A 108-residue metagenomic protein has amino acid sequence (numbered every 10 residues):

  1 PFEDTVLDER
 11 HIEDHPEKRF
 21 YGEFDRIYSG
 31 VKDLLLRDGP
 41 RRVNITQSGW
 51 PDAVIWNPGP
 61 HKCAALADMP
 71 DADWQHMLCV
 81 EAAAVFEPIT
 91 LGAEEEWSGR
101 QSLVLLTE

Functional and structural regions predicted by a protein language model:
P1-V54: Active-site/ligand-binding surface loops and adjacent short beta/alpha elements that line catalytic pockets across
D33, C79, S98-S102: Beta-strand secondary-structure signal
D33, F86-T90: Beta-strand-rich interaction surfaces with strong enrichment in secreted/lumenal proteins
D38, R42-L78: Glycine-rich active-site loops that engage anionic ligands at enzyme catalytic sites
M77-L78, A82-E87, E96: Carbohydrate-interacting regions of secretory-pathway proteins
L91-T107: Short Pro-Gly-centered flexible turn/kink motifs
